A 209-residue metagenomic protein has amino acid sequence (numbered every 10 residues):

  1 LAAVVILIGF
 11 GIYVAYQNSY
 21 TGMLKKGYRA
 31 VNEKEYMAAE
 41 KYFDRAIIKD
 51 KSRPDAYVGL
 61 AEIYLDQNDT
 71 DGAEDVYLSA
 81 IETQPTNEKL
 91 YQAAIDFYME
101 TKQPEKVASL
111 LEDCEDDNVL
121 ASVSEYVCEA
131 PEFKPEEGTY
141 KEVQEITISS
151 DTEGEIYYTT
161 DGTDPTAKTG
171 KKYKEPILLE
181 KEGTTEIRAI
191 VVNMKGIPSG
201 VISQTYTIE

Functional and structural regions predicted by a protein language model:
L1-G22: Long, contiguous interaction/recruitment modules in multidomain scaffold/adaptor proteins
T21-G22, D55, K89: Start-of-helix register in tetratricopeptide repeats
N32, D44-I48, L78-E82, D116: Conserved structural position within tetratricopeptide repeats
T70, E74, L78, E88 (+1 more regions): Short, compositionally stereotyped local motifs that mark structural "simplifiers"
